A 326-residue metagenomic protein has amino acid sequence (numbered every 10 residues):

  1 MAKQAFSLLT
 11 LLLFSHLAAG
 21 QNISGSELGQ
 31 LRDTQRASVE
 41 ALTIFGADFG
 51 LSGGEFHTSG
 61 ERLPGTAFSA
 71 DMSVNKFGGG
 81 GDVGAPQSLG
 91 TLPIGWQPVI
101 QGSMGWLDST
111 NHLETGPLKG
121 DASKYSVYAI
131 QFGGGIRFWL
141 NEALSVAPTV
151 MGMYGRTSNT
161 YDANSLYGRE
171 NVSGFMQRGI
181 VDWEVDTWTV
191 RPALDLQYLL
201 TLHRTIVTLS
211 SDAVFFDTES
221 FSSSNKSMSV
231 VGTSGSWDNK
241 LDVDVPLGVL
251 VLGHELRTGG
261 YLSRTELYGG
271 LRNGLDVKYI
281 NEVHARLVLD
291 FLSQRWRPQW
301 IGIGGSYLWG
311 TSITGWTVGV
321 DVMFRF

Functional and structural regions predicted by a protein language model:
M1, T205-L209, V322-F326: Charged interaction patches that mediate protein-protein contacts
A2-L11: Sec-dependent signal peptide recognition, specifically the positively charged N-region followed immediately by
F14-L17: N-terminal signal peptide c-region/cleavage motif recognized by signal peptidases
G20-L118, F326: Short glycine/proline- and aromatic-enriched beta-strand/turn motifs that initiate or cap beta-hairpins
G25-D33, L89-S236, D242, L262 (+2 more regions): Outer-membrane pore/translocation modules
E40-T43, R204-T208, P246-V251: Short N-terminal helix-initiation segments at or just after the protein's N-terminus
G81-L89, G134-F138, L194-L202, V245-V249 (+3 more regions): Residue-level signature of outer-membrane beta-barrel architecture
F221, K226-F326: Outer membrane beta-barrel transmembrane domains
